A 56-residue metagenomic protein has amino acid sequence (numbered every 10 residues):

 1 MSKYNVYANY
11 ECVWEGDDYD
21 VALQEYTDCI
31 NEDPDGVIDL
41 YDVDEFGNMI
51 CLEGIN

Functional and structural regions predicted by a protein language model:
M1-C12, C29, I38-V43: Short aromatic-glycine-(Arg/Gly/Cys) micro-motifs in beta-strand/loop hairpins
V13-W14, I50: Short, isolated positions in well-ordered beta-strands
D17-L23, I55-N56: A short, sequence-level motif marking secondary-structure junctions
N31-N56: Short, mixed-charge low-complexity intrinsically disordered segments
